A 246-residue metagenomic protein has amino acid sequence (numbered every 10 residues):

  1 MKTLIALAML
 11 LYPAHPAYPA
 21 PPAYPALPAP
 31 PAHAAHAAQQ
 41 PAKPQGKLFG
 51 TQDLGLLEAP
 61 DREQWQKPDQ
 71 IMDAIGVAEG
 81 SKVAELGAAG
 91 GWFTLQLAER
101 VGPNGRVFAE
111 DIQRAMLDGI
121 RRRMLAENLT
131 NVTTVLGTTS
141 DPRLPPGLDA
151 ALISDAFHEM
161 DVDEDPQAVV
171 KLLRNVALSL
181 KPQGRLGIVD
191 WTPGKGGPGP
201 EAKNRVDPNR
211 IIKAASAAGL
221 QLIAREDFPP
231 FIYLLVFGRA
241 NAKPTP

Functional and structural regions predicted by a protein language model:
H33-A84, W92, D118-R122: Class I SAM-dependent transferase core
E79-G80, P103-G105, L180-L186: Short glycine-dipeptide loop
V83, A151-L152: Hydrophobic beta-strand segment of the Class I
A84-P142: Class I SAM-dependent methyltransferase SAM/SAH-binding core
A98-E99, Q167-R185: A short glycine-rich, Lys/Arg-flanked "PGG" loop and its adjoining helix->strand segment in the class I
L117, R185-I212: Conserved class I S-adenosyl-L-methionine
S140-A151: A short acidic, Gly/Pro-enriched loop at the edge of an enzyme's catalytic core that lines a small-molecule cofactor
Q221-A224, F228-P246: Core SAM-dependent methyltransferase catalytic element
